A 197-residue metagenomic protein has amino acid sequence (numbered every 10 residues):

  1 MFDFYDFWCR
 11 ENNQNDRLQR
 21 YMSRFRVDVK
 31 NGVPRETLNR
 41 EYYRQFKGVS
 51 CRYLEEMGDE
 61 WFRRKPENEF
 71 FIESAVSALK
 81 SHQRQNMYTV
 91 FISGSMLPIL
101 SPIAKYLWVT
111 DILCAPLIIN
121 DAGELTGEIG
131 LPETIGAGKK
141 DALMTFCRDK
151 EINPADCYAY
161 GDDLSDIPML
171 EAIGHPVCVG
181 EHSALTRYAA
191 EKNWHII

Functional and structural regions predicted by a protein language model:
M1-K30: Active-site neighborhood of HAD-like aspartate-dependent phosphohydrolases
F2-W8, C51, I112-P116, E133: Active-site phosphate-binding/coordination module
D3-F7, R40-F46, W61-E67, L131: Short acidic/polar alpha-helix capping motifs at helix-coil junctions
R26-K30, T37-F46: Helix-loop "lid/cap" segments that line or gate small-molecule binding pockets
G32, E36, G48, G136-K140: Electropositive phosphate-/nucleotide-binding environments in soluble metabolic enzymes
K47-G58: Acidic catalytic patch
E56-D59, R63-I197: C-terminal cap/substrate-recognition subdomain and adjoining C-terminal extension of metal-dependent phosphatase-like
